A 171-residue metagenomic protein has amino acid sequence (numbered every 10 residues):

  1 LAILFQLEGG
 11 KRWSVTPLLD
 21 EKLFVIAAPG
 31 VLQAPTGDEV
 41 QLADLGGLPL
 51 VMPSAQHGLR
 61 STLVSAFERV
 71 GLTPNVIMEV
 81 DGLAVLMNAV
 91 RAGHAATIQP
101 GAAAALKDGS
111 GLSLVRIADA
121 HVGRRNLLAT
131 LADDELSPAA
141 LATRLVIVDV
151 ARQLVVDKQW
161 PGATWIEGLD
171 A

Functional and structural regions predicted by a protein language model:
L1-A28, P35-T36, R91, G111-V115: Short beta-strand-centered segments that line the small-molecule binding cleft or hinge of alpha/beta clamshell
F5, A34, P49-V70, A92 (+2 more regions): Secondary-structure junction motif
F5, Q56-V115, A163, L169-D170: Hydrophobic hinge/microswitch elements
Q6-E8, P29, P100-A103, N126: Short secondary-structure boundary segments
T16, A43, M87-N88: Alpha-helical segments flanking ligand/cofactor-binding loops in enzyme cores
G101-S110, D119-A171: C-terminal effector-binding regulatory domain of bacterial HTH transcription factors
